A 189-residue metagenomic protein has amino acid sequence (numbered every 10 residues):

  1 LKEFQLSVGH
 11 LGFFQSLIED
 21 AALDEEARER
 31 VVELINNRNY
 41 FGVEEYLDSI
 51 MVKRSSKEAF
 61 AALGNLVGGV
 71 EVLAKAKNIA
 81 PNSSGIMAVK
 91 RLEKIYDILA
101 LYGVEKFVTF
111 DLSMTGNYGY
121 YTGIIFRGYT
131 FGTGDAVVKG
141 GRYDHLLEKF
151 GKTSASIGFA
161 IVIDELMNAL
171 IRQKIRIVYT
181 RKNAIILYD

Functional and structural regions predicted by a protein language model:
L1, G12, Y46-D189: Positively charged, Gly/Ser-enriched RNA/tRNA-binding surfaces
L1-E3, L17, D24: Class II aminoacyl-tRNA synthetase-like tRNA-binding/catalytic domains
L1-L6, E29: Short secondary-structure capping/junction motifs at helix and strand boundaries
L6-S16: Short, conserved phosphate-binding/catalytic loop or strand-edge motifs used in phosphoryl-/nucleotidyl-transfer
S7, A21-D24, N36, P81 (+1 more regions): Short capping loops/turns at secondary-structure boundaries
S16-A21, Y121-T122: Short acidic, glycine/serine/threonine-rich loops at helix termini
A22-E45, V52, V104, T130: Acidic, His- and aromatic-enriched active-site or binding-groove loops in soluble protein domains that engage sugars
